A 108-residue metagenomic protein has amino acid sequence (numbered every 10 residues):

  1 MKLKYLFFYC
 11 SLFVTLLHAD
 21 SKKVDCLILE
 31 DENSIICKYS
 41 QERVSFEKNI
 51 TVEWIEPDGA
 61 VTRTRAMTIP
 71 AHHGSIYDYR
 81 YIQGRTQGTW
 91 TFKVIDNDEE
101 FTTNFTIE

Functional and structural regions predicted by a protein language model:
M1, A19-D20: Absolute protein N-terminus
K2-Y9: Sec-dependent signal peptide recognition, specifically the positively charged N-region followed immediately by
C10-H18: Hydrophobic h-region of N-terminal signal peptides that target proteins for export in Gram-negative bacteria
T15, H73-S75, F105: Alpha-helix boundary/interfacial micro-motifs
D20-F101: Contiguous segments within soluble domain cores/interaction surfaces
E100-E108: Edge beta-strands of extracellular beta-sandwich domains
